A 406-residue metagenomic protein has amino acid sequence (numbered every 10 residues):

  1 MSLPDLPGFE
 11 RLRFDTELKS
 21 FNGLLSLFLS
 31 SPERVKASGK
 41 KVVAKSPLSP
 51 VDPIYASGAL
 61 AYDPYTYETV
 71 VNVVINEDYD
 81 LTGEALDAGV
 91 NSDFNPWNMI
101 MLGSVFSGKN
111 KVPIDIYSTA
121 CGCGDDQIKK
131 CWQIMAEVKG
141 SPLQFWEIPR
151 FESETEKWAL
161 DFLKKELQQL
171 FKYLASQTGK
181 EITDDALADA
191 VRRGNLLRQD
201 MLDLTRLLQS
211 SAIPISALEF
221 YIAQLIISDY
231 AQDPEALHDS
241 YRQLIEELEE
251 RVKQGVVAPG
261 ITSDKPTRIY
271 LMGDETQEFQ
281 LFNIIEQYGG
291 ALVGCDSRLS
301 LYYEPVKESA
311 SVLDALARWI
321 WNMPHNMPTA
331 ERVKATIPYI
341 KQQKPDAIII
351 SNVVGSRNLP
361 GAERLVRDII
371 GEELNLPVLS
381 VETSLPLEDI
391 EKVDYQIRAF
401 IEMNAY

Functional and structural regions predicted by a protein language model:
S2-K41, K164, Q168, K172-L299 (+1 more regions): A charged, amphipathic alpha-helical module
L3-D5, R364-Y406: Peripheral docking tails and interdomain loops at the edges of cofactor- or intermediate-handling domains
V43-N110, W132: An N-terminal, globular interaction/scaffold subdomain
Y55-G83, Y270-K341: Redox- and metal-dependent alpha/beta enzyme cores, enriched for Fe-S-associated oxidoreductases and cofactor-handling
G103-G108, M327-Q343, G361-L365: A short, acidic, amphipathic alpha-helical segment used as a generic capping/interface helix at domain edges
S107-L207: Internal, well-ordered alpha/beta segment that forms a basic, Gly-enriched binding/recognition surface
P113-I114, K344-I350: Proline-aspartate-enriched helix->loop->beta-strand connector
G124-K130, S356-R364: Glycine/threonine-rich flexible loop motifs
